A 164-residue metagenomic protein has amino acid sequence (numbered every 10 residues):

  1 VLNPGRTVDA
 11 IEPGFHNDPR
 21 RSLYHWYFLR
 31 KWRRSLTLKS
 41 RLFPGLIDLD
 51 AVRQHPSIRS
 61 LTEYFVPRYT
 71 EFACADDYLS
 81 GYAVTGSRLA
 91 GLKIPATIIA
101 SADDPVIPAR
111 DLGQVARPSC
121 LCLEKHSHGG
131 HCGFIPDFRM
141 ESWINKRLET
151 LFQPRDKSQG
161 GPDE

Functional and structural regions predicted by a protein language model:
V1-Y69: Alpha/beta-hydrolase-fold enzymes
P67-R88: Active-site nucleophile elbow and catalytic-triad environment of alpha/beta-hydrolase enzymes
A83, S101, P105-D111: Conserved alpha/beta-hydrolase "acid-adjacent" motif
L89-L92, Q114-P118: Short, conserved loop/helix-junction motifs that constitute active-site signature segments in enzyme catalytic cores
L92, I98-A100: Short beta-strand/loop motif that positions the catalytic acidic residue of the alpha/beta-hydrolase fold
L121: Short, conserved active-site loop motifs that form the nucleotide-linked donor/cofactor pocket
G129-S142: Catalytic histidine-centered segment of alpha/beta-hydrolase-like enzymes
R147-S158: C-terminal alpha-helix
